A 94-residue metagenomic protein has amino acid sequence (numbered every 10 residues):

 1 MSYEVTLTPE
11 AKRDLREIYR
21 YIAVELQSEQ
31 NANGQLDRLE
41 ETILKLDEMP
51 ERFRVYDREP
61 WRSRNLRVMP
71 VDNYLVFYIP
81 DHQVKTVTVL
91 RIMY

Functional and structural regions predicted by a protein language model:
M1-N65: Basic, Lys/Arg-enriched alpha-helical interface segments
L26, V71-Y94: Enriched for short, Lys/Arg-rich terminal
